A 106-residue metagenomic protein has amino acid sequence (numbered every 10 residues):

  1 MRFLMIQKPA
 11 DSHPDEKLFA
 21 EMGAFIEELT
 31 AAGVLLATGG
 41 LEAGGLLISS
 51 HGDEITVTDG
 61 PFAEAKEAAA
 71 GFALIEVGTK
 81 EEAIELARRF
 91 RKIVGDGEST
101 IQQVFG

Functional and structural regions predicted by a protein language model:
M1-G106: Conserved, structured core segments of small domains
